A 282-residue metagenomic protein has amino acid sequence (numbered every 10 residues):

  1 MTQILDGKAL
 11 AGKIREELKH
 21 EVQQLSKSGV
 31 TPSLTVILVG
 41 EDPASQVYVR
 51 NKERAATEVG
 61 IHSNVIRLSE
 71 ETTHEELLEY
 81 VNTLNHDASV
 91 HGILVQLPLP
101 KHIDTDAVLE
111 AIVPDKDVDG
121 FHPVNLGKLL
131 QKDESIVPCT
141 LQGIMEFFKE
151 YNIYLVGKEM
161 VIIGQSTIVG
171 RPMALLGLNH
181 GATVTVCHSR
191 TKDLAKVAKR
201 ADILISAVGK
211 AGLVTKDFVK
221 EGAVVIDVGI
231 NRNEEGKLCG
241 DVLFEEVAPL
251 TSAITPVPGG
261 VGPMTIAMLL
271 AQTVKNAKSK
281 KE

Functional and structural regions predicted by a protein language model:
M1-V30: Positively charged, low-complexity intrinsically disordered leader regions
P32-G40: Short beta-strand segments enriched in small/hydrophobic residues
L38, L94-P98, I163, L269: Short beta-strand segments
V39-E53, S135-V224, N233, K237-A248: Glycine-rich phosphate/diphosphate-binding loop of Rossmann-like nucleotide-binding domains
A56-E70, V184-V186: Short beta-strand elements in bilobed, periplasmic/extracellular small-molecule ligand-binding domains
E76-A88: Short, well-structured alpha-helical segments in soluble
V95-L155: Anion-binding alpha/beta catalytic cores of soluble intermediary-metabolism enzymes, centered on
D106-H122, L126, G229-K280: Rossmann-fold NAD(P)-binding glycine/threonine-rich loop
